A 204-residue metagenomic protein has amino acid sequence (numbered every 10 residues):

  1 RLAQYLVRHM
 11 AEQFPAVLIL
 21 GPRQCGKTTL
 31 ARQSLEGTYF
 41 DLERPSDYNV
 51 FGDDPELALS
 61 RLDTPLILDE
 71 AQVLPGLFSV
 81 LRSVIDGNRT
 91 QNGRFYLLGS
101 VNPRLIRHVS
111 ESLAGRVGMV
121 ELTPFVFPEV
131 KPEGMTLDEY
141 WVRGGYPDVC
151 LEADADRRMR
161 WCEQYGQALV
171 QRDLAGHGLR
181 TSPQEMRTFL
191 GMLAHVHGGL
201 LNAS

Functional and structural regions predicted by a protein language model:
R1-A11: Pre-Walker A adenine-sensing motif
I19: Hydrophobic anchor at the beta1->P-loop junction of P-loop NTPases
P22: P-loop (Walker A) phosphate-binding loop of NTP-binding proteins
K27-T28: Conserved lysine of the Walker
T38-P65: Short glycine-rich substrate-engagement loop in P-loop NTPases that contacts/grips substrate
F78-P103, S110-S112: Conserved catalytic/switch belt of AAA+ P-loop NTPases
P103-M119, E133-M135: Short regulatory helix/loop adjacent to the ATP-binding pocket of P-loop NTPases
E121-S204: Interdomain hinge/linker elements that couple catalytic modules in large macromolecular machines
